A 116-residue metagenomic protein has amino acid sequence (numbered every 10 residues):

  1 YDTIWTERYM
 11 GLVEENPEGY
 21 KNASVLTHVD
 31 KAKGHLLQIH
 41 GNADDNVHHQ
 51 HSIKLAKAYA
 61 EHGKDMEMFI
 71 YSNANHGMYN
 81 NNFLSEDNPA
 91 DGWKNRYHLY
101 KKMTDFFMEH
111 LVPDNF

Functional and structural regions predicted by a protein language model:
Y1-F116: Active-site-proximal cap/loop segments of hydrolase catalytic domains
